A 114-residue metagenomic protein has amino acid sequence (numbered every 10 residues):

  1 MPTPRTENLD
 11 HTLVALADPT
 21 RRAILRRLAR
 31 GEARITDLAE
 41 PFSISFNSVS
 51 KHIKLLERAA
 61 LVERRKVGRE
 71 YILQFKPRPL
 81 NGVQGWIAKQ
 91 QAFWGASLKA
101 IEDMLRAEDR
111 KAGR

Functional and structural regions predicted by a protein language model:
M1-H11, A15, R27-F46, L55-R58 (+2 more regions): C-terminal regulatory/oligomerization modules of transcriptional regulators
R22-I24: Pre-recognition alpha-helix immediately N-terminal to the DNA-recognition helix within helix-turn-helix or winged-helix
K66-I72: Short, Lys/Arg-rich nucleic-acid/phosphate-binding segment
F75: Conserved catalytic core of two-component histidine kinases
